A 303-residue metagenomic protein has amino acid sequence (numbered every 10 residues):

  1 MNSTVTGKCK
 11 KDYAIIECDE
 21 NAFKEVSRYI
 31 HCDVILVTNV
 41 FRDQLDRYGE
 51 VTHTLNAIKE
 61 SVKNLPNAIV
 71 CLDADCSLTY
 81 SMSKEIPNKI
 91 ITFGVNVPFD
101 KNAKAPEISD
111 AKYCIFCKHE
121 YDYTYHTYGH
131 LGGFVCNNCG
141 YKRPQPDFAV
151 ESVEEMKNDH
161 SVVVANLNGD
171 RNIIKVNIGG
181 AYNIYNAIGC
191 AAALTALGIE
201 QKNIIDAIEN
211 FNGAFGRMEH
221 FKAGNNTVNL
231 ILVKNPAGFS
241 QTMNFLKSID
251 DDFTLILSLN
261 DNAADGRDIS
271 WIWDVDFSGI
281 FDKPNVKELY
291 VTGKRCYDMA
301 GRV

Functional and structural regions predicted by a protein language model:
M1-K8: Conserved substrate/cofactor phosphate-moiety recognition/catalytic segment in nucleotide-dependent phosphotransferases
C9-T124: Flexible active-site lid/hinge loop adjacent to a nucleotide/diphosphate and Mg2+-phosphate binding pocket
Y29-N39, L131-Q145, K175-E209: A conserved, hydrophobic alpha-helical segment in the catalytic core of large ATP/adenylate-utilizing enzymes
V95-D159, N177, P284: Cys/His-rich short segments
Y141, M156-N158, A193-V233: Gly/charged, well-structured mid-domain segments that form the phosphate/adenylate-handling core of ATP-dependent
E154-R171: Acidic-glycine-rich active-site phosphate/pyrophosphate-binding loop
L167-V176, F221-N226: Glycine/charged-rich beta-loop-alpha catalytic/anionic-binding loops adjacent to active sites
L232-V303: Active-site beta-alpha connecting loops in nucleotide-dependent enzymes
